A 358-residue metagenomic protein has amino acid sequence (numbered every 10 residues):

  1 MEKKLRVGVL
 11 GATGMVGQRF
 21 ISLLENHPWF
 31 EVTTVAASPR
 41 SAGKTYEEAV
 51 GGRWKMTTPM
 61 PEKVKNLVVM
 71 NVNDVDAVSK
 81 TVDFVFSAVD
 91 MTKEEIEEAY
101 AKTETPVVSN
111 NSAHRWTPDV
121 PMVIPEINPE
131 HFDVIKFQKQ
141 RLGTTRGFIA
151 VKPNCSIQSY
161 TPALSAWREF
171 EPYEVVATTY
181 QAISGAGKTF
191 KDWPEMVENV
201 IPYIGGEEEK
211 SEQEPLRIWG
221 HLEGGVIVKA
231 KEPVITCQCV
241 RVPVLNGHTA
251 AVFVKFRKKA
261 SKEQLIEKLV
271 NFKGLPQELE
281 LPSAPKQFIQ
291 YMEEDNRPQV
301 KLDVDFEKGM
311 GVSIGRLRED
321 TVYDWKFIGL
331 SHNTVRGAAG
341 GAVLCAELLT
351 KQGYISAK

Functional and structural regions predicted by a protein language model:
M1-P202, V234, F306, V312-S313 (+2 more regions): N-terminal Rossmann-like NAD(P) cofactor-binding subdomain of oxidoreductases, focused on the glycine-rich
S184-K358: Charged docking surfaces used in two-component/phosphorelay signaling
